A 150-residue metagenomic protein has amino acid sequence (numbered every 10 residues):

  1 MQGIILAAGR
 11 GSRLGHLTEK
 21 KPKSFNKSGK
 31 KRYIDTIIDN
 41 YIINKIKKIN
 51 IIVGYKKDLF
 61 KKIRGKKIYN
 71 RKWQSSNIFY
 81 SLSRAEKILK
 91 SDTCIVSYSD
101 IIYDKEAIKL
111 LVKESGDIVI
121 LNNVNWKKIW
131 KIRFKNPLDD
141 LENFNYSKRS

Functional and structural regions predicted by a protein language model:
Q2-I5, R13, K27, K31-V96: Conserved N-terminal catalytic core of the sugar/cofactor nucleotidyltransferase
S12, Y103: Active-site micro-motifs of SAM-dependent methyltransferase domains
H16: Canonical Radical SAM [4Fe-4S] cluster-binding loop centered on the CxxxCxxC motif and its immediate flanking residues
E19-S24: Short alpha-helical oligomerization interface
I63, K105-S150: Conserved core of the sugar-phosphate nucleotidyltransferase
S99-I101: The conserved acidic donor/metal-binding loop of glycosyltransferases
